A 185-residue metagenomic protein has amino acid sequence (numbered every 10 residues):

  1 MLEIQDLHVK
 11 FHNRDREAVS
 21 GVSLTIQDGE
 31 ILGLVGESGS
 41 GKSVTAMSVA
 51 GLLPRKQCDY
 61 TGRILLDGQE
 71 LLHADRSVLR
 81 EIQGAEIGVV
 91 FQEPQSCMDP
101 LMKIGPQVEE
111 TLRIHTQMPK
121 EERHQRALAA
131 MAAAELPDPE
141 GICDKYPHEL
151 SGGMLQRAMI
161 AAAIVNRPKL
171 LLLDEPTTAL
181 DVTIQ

Functional and structural regions predicted by a protein language model:
V35-G36: The feature captures the beta-strand-to-loop junction immediately N-terminal to the Walker
C58-E70: Conserved ABC transporter NBD signature motif
E70, E122-G141: Conserved ABC ATPase "signature" region
V108, I160, I184: Hydrophobic anchor residue at the start of the ABC signature
K145-L150, M154: Conserved ABC ATPase signature
V165-K169: A short, proline-enriched helix->beta-strand linker immediately N-terminal to the Walker B motif in ABC-type P-loop
